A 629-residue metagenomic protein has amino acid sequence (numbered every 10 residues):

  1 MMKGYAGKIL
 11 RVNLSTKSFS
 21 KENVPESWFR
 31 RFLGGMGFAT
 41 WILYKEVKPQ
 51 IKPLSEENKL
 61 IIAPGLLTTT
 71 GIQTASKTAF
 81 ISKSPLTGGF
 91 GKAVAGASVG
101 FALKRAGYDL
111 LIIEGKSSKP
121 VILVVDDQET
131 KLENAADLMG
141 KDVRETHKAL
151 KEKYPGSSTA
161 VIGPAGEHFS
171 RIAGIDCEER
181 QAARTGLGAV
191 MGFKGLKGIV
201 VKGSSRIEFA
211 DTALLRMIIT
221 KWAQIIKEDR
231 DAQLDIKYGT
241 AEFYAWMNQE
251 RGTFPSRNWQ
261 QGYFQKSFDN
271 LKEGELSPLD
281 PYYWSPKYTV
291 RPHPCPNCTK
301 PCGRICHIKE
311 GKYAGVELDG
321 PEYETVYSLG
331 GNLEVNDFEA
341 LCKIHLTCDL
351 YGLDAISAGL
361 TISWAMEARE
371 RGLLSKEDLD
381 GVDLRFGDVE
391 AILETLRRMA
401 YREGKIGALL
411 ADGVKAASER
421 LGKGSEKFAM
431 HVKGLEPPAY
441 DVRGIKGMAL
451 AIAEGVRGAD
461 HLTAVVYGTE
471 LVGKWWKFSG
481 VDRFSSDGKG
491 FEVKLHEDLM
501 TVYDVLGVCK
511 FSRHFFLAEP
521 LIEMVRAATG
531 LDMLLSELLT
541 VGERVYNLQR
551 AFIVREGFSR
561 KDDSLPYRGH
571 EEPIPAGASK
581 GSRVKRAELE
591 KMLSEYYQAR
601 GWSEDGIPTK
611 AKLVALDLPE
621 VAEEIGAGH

Functional and structural regions predicted by a protein language model:
M1-A232, Y244-E273: Protein-protein interaction/assembly regions in multi-subunit complexes
K151-H629: Extended C-terminal regions of large enzymes
